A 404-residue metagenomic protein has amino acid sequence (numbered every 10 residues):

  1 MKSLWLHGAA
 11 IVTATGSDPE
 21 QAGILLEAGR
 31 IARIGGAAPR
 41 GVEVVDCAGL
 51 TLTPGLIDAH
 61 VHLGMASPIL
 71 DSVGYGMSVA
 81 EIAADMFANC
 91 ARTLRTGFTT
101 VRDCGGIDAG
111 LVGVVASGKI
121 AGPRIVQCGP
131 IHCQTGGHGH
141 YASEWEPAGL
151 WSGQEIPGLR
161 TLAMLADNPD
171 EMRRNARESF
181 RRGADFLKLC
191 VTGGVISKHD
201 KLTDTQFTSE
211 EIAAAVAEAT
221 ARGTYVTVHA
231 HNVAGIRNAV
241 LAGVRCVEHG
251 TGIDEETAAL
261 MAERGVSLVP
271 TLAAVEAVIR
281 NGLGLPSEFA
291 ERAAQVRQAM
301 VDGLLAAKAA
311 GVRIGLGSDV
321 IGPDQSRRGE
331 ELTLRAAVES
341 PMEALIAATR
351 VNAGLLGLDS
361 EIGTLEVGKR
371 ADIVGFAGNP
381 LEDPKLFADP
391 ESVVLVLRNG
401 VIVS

Functional and structural regions predicted by a protein language model:
M1-P39, L50-L52, P380-D383, V401-I402: N-terminal metal-binding scaffold of metallo-dependent hydrolase/deaminase domains
A9, I24, G29, G49 (+15 more regions): Divalent metal-coordination and catalytic microenvironments
V12-T13, A348-R350, G354, V367-S404: C-terminal cap of metal-dependent C-N hydrolases
A37-T53, A80, F180: Active-site metal-binding motif and surrounding structural segment of the metallo-beta-lactamase
L50-S117, T135-A142, E210, A234 (+1 more regions): Metal-associated gating/positioning segment near the N- to mid-region
S67-L70, G139, I236-A242, A274-S287 (+4 more regions): Histidine/acidic-residue-rich catalytic or RNA/ligand-binding cores of hydrolases and nuclease-related proteins
K119-E288: Metal-coordinating catalytic core of metallo-dependent amide/deamination hydrolases
A221, P286-E288, R297-P380: His/Asp/Glu-enriched, well-ordered alpha-helical/loop segment that forms or immediately abuts the divalent-metal
